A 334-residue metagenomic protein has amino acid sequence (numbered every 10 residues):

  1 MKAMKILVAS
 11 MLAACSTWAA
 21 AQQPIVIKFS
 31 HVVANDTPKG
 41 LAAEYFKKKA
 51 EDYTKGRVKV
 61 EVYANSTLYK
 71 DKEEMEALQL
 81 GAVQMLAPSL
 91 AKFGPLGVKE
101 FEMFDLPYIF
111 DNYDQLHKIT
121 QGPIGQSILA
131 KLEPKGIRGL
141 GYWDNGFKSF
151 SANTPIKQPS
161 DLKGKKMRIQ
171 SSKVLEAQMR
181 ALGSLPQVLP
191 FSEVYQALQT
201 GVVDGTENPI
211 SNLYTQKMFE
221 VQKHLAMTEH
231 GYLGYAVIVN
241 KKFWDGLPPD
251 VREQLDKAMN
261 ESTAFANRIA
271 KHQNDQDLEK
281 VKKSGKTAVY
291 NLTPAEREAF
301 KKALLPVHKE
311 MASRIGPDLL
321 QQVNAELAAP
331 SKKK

Functional and structural regions predicted by a protein language model:
M1-V8: Bacterial N-terminal signal peptides that target proteins for export
A14-S16: N-terminal signal peptide c-region/cleavage motif recognized by signal peptidases
W18-A20: Juxtamembrane cytosolic interface motif at the C-terminal end of transmembrane helices
Q22-Q115, P123-Q126, A130-K334: N-terminal secretory/targeting leader peptides
